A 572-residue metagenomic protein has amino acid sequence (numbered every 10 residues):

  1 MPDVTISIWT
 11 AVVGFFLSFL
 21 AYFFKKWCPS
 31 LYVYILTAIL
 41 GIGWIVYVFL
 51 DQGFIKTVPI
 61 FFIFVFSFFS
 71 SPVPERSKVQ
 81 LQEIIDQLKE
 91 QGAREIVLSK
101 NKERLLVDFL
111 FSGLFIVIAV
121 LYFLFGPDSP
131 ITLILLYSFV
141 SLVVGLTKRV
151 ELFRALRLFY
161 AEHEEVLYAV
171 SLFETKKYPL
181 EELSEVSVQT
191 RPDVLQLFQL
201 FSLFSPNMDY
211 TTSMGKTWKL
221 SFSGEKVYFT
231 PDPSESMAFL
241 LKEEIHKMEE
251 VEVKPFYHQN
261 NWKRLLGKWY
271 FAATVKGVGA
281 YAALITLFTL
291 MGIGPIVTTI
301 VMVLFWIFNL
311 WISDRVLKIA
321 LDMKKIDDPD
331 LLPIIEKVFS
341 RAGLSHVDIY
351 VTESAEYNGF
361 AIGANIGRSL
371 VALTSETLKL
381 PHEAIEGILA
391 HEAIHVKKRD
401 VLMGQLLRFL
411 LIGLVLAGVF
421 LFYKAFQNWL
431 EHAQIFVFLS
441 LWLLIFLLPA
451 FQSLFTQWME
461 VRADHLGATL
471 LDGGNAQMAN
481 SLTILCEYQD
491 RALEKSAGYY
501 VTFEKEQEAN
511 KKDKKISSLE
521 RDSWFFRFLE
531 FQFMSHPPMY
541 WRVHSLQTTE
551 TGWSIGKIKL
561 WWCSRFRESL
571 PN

Functional and structural regions predicted by a protein language model:
M1-F16: Hydrophobic transmembrane alpha-helical segments in integral membrane proteins
P2, L17-I39, G43-P127, E225-V227 (+1 more regions): N-terminal membrane-targeting/pre-transmembrane regions
W44-Y47, I116-T132, A280-V297, I412-E431: Juxtamembrane "helix exit" motif at the C-terminal ends of alpha-helical transmembrane segments in multi-pass membrane
L50-Q80, Y122-A155, P295-A320, L444-F455: Transmembrane alpha-helices and immediately adjacent membrane-cytoplasm interface residues in multi-pass integral
D86, A155, A161-E164, E235-A282 (+4 more regions): Polar-ligand-bearing catalytic/cofactor-coordination segments of membrane-embedded or membrane-tethered inner-membrane
S138-S187, D327: Conserved beta-hairpin
L152-R154, V170-Y228, S354-L370, L378 (+4 more regions): Non-transmembrane, membrane-adjacent beta-strand/coil modules in membrane-associated proteins and peripheral
L421-A425, E431-T456, A463-L466: C-terminal structural cap/anchor segments
